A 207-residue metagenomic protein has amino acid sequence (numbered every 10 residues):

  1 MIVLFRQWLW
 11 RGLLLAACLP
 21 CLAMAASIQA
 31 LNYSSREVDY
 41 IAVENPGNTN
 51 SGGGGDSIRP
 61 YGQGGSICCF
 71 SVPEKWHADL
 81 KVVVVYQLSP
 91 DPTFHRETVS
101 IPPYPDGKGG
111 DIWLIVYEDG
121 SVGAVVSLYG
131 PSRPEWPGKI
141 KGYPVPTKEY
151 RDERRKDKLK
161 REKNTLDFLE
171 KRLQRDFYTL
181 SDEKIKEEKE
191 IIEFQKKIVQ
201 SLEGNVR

Functional and structural regions predicted by a protein language model:
I2-L13: Bacterial N-terminal signal peptides that target proteins for export
L13-L19: Gram-negative bacterial Sec-dependent N-terminal signal peptides
L19-A26: Beta-strand-rich domain onsets/edges
C21, Y33, S71-V72: General secretory precursor processing signal
A26, H77, Q87-R207: Intrinsically disordered, low-complexity segments enriched in small/polar residues
I28-R36: Structural motif
V38-Y40: Short N-terminal binding/cap micro-motifs at the start of the first secondary-structure element
V43-P92: Tryptophan-paired
